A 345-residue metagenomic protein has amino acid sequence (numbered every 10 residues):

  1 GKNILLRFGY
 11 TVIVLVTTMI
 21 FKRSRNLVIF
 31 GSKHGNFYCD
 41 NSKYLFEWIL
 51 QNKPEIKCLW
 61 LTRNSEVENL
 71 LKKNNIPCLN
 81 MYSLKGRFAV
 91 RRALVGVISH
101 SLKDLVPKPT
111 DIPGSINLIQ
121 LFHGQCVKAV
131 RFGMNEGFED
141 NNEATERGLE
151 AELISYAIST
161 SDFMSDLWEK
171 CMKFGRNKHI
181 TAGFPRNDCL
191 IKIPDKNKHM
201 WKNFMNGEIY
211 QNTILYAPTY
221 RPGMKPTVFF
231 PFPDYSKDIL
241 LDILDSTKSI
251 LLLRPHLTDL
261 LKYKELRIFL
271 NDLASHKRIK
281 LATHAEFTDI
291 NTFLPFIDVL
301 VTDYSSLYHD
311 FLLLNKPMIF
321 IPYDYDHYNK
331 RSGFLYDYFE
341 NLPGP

Functional and structural regions predicted by a protein language model:
G1-I29, H34: Membrane-proximal basic amphipathic "stem/tether" segments
N26-I193: Active-site and donor-binding regions of nucleotide-sugar-utilizing enzymes
C39-W48, K53, P185-L270: Conserved catalytic-core segment of nucleotide-activated headgroup transferases in glycan assembly
T62-N64, L257, D324: Residues in the short beta-alpha loop(s) of Rossmann-like NAD(P)-binding domains
E66-P77, M172, Y263-A274, R331-L335: Short, aromatic/basic amphipathic alpha-helical patches
C78-V95, L257-H309: Donor nucleotide-activated moiety binding/catalytic core segment of transferases that use nucleotide-activated donors
K108-V127, F232-D238, N315-H327: A short, gly/pro- and small-residue-rich
L270-A274, S306-P345: Catalytic binding pocket for nucleotide-activated donors in carbohydrate/polymer assembly enzymes
